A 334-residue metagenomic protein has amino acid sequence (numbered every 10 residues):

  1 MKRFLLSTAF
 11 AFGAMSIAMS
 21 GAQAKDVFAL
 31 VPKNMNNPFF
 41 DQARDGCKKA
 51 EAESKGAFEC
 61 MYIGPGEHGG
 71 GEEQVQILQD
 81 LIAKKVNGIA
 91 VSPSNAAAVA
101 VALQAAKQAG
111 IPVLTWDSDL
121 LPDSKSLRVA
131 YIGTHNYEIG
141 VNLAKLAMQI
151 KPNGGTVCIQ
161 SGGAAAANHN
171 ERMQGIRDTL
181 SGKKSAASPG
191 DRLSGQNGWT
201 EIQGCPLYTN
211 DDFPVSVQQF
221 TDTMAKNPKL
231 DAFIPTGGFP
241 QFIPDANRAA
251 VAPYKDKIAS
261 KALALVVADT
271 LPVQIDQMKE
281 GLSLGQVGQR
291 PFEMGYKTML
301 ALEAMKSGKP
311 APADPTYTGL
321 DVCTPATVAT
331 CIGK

Functional and structural regions predicted by a protein language model:
R3-L5, A22-K334: A residue-level marker of the well-folded mature domains of exported/periplasmic proteins
S7-S16: Bacterial N-terminal signal peptides
